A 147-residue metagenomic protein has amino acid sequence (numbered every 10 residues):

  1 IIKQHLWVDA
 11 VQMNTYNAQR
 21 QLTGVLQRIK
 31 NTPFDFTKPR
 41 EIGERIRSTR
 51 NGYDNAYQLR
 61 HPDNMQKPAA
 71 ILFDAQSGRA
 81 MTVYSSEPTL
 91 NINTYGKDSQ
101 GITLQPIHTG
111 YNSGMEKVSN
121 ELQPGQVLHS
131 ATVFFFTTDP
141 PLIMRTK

Functional and structural regions predicted by a protein language model:
I1-K147: An exposed, glycine/acidic-rich loop-and-rim segment of catalytic or binding clefts
